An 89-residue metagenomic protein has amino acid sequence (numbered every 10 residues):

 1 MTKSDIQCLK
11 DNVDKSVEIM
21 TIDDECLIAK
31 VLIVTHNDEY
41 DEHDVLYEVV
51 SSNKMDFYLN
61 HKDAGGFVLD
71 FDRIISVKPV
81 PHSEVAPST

Functional and structural regions predicted by a protein language model:
M1-T89: Conserved RNA-binding domains used in RNP assembly and mRNA/RNA metabolism
